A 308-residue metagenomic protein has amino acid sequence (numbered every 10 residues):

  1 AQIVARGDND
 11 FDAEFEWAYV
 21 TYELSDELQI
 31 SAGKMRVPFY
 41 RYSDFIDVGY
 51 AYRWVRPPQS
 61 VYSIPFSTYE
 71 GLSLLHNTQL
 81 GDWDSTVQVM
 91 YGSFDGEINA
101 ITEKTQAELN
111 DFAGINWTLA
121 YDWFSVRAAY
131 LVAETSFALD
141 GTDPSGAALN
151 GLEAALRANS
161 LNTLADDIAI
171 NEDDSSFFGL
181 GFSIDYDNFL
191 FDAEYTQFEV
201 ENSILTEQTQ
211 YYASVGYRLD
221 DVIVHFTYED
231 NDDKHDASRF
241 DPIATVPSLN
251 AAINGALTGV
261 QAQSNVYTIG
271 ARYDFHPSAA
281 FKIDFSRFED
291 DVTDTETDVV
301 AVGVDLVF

Functional and structural regions predicted by a protein language model:
A1-E97, L109-A113, T118-S125, S214-Y217 (+2 more regions): Outer membrane beta-barrel
D8-D10, I30, Y52, F66-E70 (+5 more regions): A short linear-motif detector with a strong N-terminal bias
A18, Y130-E134, G141-F308: Outer-membrane beta-barrel pore domains
K104-A147: Loop-centered beta-sheet repeat module
